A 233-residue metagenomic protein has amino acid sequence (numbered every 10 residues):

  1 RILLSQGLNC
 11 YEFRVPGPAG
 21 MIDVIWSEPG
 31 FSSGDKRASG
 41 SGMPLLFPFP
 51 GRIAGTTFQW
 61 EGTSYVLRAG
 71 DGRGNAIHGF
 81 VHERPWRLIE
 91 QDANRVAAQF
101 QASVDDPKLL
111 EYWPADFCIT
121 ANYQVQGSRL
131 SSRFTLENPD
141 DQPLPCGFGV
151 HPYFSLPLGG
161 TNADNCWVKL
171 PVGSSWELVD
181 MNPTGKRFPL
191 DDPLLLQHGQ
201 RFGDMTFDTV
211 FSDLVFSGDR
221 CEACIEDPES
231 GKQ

Functional and structural regions predicted by a protein language model:
R1-A69, A223-Q233: Beta-strand-rich N-terminal accessory domains
R1-L4, G17, A102-G159: Acidic, contiguous internal or C-terminal segments within carbohydrate-active enzymes that form a structured patch used
L3-S5, P16, S27, R68 (+8 more regions): A structural detector for beta-sheet-dominated domains
G7, R52, F80-E83, A115-F117 (+3 more regions): Residues that act as N-cap/strand-start positions at coil-to-secondary-structure junctions
I22-G40, S64-P85, A98, A163-D164 (+2 more regions): Glycine-rich, pocket-lining loop/helix-strand segments that form or immediately flank
T63, R68-G127: Extended, loop-rich substrate-binding clefts of extracytoplasmic carbohydrate-active enzymes
V96, L130-S132, C221-A223: Hydrophobic residues embedded in beta-strands of well-ordered beta-sheets
P143, Y153-Q233: Active-site/ligand-binding surface loops and adjacent short beta/alpha elements that line catalytic pockets across
